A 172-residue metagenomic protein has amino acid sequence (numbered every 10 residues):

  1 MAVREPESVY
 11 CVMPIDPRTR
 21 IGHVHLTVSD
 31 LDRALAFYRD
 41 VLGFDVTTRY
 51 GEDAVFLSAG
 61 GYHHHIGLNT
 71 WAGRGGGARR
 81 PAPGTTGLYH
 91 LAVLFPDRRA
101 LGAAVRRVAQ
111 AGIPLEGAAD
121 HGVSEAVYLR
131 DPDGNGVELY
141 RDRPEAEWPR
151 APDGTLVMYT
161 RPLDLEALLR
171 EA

Functional and structural regions predicted by a protein language model:
M1-I15, V105-A172: Vicinal oxygen chelate
A2, P6, D45-T85, G136-P144: Conserved short beta-strand elements that form part of the metal-binding/catalytic scaffold of enzyme active sites
M13-H25, D53: Hydrophobic, helix-prone linear segments
R20-S29, G77-R107, E125-R130: Vicinal oxygen chelate
V28-D30, G61, H121-V123: Conserved beta-strand-loop-alpha-helix junction that forms the acyl-donor binding cleft
D30-D45, R107: Amphipathic alpha-helical segments
G43-R49, L115-A118: Short secondary-structure junctions
